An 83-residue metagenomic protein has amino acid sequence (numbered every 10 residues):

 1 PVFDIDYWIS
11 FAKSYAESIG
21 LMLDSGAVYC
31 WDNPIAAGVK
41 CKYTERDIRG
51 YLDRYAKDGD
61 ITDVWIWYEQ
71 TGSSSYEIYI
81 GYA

Functional and structural regions predicted by a protein language model:
P1-V39: Extracytoplasmic/periplasm-facing segments of secreted or lipoprotein envelope proteins
N33-A83: Extracytosolic low-complexity repeat regions of secreted or lipid-anchored proteins
